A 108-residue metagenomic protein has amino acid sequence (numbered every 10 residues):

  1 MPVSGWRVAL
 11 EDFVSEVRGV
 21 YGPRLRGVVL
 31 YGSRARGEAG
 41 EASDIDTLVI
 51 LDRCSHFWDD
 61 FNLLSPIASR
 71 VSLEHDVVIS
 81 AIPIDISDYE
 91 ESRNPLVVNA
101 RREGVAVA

Functional and structural regions predicted by a protein language model:
M1-R26, R36-E41, D52-A108: Catalytic core of pol beta-like nucleotidyltransferases
S33: Basic/aromatic recognition patch in beta-strand/loop cores that engages polyanionic ligands
D46-I50: Short beta-strand->loop micro-motif that forms the acidic, two-metal-ion catalytic signature in nucleotide-processing
